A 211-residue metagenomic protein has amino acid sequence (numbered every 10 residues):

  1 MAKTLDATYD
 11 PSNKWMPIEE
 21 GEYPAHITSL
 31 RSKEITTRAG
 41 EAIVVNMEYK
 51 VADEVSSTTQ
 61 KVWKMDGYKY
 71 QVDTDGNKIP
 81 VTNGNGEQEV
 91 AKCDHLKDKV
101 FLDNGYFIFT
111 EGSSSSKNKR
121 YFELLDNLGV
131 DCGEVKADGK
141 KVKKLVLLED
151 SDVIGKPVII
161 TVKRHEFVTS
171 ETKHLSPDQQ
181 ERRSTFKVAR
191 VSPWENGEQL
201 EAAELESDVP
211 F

Functional and structural regions predicted by a protein language model:
M1-F211: Short beta-rich binding modules
